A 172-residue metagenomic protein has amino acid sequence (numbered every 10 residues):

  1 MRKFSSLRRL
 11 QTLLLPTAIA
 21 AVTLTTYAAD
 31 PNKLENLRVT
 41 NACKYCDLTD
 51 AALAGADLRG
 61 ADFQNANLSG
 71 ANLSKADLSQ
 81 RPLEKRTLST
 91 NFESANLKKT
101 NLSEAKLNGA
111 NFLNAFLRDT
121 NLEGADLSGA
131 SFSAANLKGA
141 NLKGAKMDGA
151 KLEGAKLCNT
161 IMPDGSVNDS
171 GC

Functional and structural regions predicted by a protein language model:
M1-R2, N111: Helix-centric, low-specificity signal for extended rod-like, repetitive segments
R2-L14: Bacterial N-terminal signal peptides that target proteins for export
L15-P16, T26: Cleavable N-terminal signal peptides
Y27-C172: Tandem repeat scaffolds
